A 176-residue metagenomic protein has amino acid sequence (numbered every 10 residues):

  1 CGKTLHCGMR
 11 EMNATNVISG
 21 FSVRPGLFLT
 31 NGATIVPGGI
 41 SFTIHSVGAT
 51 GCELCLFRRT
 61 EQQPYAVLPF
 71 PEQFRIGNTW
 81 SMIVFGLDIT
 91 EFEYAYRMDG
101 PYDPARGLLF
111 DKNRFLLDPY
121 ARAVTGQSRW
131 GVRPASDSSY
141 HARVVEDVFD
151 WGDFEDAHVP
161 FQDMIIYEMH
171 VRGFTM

Functional and structural regions predicted by a protein language model:
M9-P37, P64-V67, R75-T79, G86-E168 (+1 more regions): The feature marks proteins involved in alpha-glucan
G38-F42: Structural beta-strand segments of beta-rich domains
H45, I83-F85: Surface-exposed loop and edge beta-strand positions of immunoglobulin-like domains
H45-G51: Short proline/glycine-enriched turn/loop motifs at strand-loop junctions of beta-rich domains
E53-C55: Beta-strand signatures of extracellular beta-sandwich domains
F57-Q63: Change "in extracellular beta-sheet-rich domains … of secreted and cell-surface proteins" to "in beta-sheet-rich domains
P71: Glycine-rich phosphate/ribose-binding loops and adjacent secondary-structure elements that form binding surfaces
